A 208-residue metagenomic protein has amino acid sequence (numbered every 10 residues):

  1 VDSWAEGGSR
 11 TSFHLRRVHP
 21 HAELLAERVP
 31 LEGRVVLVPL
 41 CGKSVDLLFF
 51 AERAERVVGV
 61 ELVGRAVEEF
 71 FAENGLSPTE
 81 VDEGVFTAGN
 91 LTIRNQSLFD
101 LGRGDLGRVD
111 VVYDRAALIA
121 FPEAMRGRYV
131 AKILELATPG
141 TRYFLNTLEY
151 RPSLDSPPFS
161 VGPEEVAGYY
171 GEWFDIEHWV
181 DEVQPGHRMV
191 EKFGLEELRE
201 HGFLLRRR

Functional and structural regions predicted by a protein language model:
V1-G33, K43-L47, R56-D105, V130-K132 (+1 more regions): Class I (Rossmann-like) S-adenosyl-L-methionine-dependent methyltransferase catalytic domain, capturing the SAM-binding
G8, A116-A117: Short amphipathic alpha-helical interaction patches enriched in hydrophobic/aromatic residues with interspersed Lys/Arg
R34, V109-D110: Conserved acidic residues
L37-S44, A117: Class I SAM-dependent methyltransferase "Motif I" SAM/SAH-binding loop
A51-E52: Gly/Ala-rich phosphate-binding loop of Rossmann-like dinucleotide-binding domains, activating on the conserved
Y113: A conserved beta-strand element that flanks and buttresses the S-adenosyl-L-methionine
A120-K132: A short, conserved alpha-helix within the catalytic core of class I
